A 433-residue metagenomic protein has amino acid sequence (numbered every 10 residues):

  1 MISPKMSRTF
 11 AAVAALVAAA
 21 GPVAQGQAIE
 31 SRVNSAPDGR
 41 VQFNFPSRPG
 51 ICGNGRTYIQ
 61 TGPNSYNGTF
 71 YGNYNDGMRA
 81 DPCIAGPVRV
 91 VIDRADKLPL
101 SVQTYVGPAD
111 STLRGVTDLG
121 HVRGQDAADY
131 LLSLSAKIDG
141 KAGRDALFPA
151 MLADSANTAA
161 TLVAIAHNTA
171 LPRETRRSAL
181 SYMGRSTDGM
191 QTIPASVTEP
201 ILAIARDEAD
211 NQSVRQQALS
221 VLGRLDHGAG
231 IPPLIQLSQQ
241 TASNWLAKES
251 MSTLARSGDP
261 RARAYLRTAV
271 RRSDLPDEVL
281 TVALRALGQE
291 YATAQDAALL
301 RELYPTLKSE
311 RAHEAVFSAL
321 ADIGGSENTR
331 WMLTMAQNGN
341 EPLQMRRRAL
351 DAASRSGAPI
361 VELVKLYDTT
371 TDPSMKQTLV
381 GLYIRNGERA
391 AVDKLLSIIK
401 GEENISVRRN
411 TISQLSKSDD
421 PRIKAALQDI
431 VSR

Functional and structural regions predicted by a protein language model:
I2-A11: Bacterial N-terminal signal peptides that target proteins for export
A11-A20: Bacterial N-terminal signal peptides
A28-L131: N-terminal accessory interaction module
G124-S135, S155-H167, G189-R206, Q216 (+11 more regions): Amphipathic alpha-helical scaffolding segments comprising HEAT/armadillo-like alpha-solenoid repeats
I138-D139, A170-P172, E208-N211, A242-S243 (+6 more regions): Short inter-helical turns and helix N-cap capping residues of alpha-solenoid HEAT/ARM repeat scaffolds
G140-G143, P172, R176, N211 (+9 more regions): Residue-level detector of extended alpha-helical repeat arrays and alpha-solenoid scaffolds
A146, R176-A179, A218, S250 (+6 more regions): Conserved hydrophobic register position within alpha-solenoid helical repeats
A150-S155, M183-I193, L222, D226 (+9 more regions): Alpha-solenoid repeat junctions
